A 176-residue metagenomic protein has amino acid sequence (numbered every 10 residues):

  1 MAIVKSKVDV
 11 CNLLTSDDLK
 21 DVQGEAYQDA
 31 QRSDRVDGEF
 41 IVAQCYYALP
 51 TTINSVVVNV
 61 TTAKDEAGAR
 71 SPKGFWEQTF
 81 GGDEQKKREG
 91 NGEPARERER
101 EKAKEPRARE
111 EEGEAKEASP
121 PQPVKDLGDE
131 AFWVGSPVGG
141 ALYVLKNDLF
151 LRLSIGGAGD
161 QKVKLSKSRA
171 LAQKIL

Functional and structural regions predicted by a protein language model:
V4-S6, N12, K20, P106 (+1 more regions): A short, solvent-exposed beta-edge/loop patch
V10-L13, G92: Short linear motifs in intrinsically disordered/low-complexity regions
S16: Generic structural marker for isolated residues within well-ordered, non-membrane alpha-helices of soluble domains
D21-V22, A26-V134: Short, solvent-exposed recognition patches
